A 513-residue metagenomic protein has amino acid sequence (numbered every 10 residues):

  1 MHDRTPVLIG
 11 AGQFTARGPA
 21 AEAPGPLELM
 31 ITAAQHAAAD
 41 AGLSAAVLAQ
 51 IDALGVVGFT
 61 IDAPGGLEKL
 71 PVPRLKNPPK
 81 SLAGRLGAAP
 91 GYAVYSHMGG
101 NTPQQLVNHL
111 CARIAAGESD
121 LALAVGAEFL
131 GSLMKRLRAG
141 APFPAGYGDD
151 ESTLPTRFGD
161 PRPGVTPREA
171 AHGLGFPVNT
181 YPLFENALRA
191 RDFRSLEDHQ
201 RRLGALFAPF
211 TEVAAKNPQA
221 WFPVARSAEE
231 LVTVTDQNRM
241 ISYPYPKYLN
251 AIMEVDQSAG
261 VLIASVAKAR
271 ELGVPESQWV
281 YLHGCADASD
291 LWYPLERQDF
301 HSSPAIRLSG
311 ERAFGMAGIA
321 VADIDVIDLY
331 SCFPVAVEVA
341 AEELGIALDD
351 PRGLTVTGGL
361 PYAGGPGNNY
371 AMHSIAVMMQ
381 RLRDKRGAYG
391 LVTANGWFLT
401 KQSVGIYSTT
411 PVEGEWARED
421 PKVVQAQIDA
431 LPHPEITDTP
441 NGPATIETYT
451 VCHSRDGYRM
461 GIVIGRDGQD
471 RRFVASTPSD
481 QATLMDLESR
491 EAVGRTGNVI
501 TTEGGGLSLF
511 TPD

Functional and structural regions predicted by a protein language model:
M1-L27, D150-T153, R157-L174, P182-N186 (+6 more regions): Condensing-enzyme catalytic core mediating Claisen C-C bond formation in acyl metabolism
H2, G58-L121, V125, F129-V165 (+7 more regions): Conserved catalytic cysteine-centered active-site region of acyl-thioester-dependent Claisen-condensing enzymes
L27-A45, P78-K80, S265, H301-A317 (+1 more regions): Short, well-ordered amphipathic alpha-helical segments that serve as non-catalytic structural scaffolds within diverse
A38-D52, L86, G310-D323, D438 (+1 more regions): Phosphate/pyrophosphate-binding loops at sites that engage ATP/ADP/AMP, CoA/4′-phosphopantetheine, polyphosphate
A63-L70, S331-L348, G365-Y370, L399-T410 (+1 more regions): Short glycine/threonine-rich loop-to-helix capping motif typified by GTGT followed within a few residues by an Asp-Pro
M98-E128, G175-K216, V261-A267, M316-I319 (+1 more regions): Active-site-proximal alpha-helical scaffold in enzymes
K216-E276, G315, A322, V326-E342: Accessory "access/gating" subregions that flank catalytic or transport cores
A482-I500: Short nucleic-acid-contacting surface segments enriched for D/E, G, S/T with interspersed K/R
